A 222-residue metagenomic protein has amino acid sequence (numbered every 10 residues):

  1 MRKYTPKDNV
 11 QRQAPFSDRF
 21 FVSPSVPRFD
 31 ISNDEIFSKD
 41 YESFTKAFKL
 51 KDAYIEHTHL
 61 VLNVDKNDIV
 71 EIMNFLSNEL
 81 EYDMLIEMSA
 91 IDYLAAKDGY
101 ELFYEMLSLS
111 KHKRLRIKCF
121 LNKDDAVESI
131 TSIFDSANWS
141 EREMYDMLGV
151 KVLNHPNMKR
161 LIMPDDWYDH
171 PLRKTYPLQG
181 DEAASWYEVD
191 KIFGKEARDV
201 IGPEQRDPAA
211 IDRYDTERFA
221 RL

Functional and structural regions predicted by a protein language model:
M1-L222: Terminal low-complexity/charged segments
